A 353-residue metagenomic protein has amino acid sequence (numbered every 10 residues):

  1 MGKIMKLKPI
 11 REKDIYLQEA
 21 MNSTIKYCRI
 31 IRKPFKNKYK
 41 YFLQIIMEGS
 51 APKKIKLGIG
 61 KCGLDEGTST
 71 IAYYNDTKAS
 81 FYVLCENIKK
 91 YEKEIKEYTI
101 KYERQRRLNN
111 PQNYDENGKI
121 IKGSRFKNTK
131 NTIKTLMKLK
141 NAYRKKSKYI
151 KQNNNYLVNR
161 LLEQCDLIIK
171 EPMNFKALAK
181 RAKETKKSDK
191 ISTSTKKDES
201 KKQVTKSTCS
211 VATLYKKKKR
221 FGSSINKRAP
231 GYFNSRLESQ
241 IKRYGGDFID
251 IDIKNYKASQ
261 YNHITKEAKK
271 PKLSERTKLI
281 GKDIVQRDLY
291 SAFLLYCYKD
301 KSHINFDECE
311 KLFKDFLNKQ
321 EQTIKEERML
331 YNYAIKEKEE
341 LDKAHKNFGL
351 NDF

Functional and structural regions predicted by a protein language model:
M1-K36, G222-S223, K227: Acidic carboxylate diad motif detector
Y39-F353: Positively charged, helix-rich recognition surfaces that bind polyanionic ligands
